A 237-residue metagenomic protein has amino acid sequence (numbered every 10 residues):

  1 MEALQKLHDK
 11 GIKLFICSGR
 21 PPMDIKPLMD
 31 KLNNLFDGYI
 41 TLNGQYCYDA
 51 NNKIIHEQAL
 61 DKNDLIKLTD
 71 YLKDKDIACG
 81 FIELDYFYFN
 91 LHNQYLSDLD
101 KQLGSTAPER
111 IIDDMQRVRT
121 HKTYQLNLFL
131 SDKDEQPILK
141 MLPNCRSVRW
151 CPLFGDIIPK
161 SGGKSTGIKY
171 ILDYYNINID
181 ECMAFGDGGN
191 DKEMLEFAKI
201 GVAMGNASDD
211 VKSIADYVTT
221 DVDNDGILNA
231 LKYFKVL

Functional and structural regions predicted by a protein language model:
M1-Y95: Active-site phosphate-binding/coordination module
L7, N43, I168, M194-L195: Hydrophobic residues within well-ordered alpha-helices
G11-F15, L35-D37, T123-Q125, D180-E181 (+1 more regions): Short active-site oxyanion
F15, I40, M183-F185, V202 (+1 more regions): Hydrophobic/aromatic beta-strand patches that form the interior of the parallel beta-sheet core in alpha/beta enzyme
D24-P27, P137, G167, E193-M194 (+2 more regions): Phosphate- and divalent-cation-binding pockets in alpha/beta enzyme and binding domains that engage nucleotide-derived
L32-L35, N43, M141-N144, F197-A198 (+1 more regions): Short, structured coil segments at secondary-structure junctions
Y71, K75-F185, G189-M194, N206: Conserved acidic, metal-coordinating active-site core of Asp-based, Mg2+-dependent phosphoryl-transfer enzymes
F197, V202, S208-L237: Asp-based, Mg2+/Mn2+-dependent phosphohydrolase catalytic module
